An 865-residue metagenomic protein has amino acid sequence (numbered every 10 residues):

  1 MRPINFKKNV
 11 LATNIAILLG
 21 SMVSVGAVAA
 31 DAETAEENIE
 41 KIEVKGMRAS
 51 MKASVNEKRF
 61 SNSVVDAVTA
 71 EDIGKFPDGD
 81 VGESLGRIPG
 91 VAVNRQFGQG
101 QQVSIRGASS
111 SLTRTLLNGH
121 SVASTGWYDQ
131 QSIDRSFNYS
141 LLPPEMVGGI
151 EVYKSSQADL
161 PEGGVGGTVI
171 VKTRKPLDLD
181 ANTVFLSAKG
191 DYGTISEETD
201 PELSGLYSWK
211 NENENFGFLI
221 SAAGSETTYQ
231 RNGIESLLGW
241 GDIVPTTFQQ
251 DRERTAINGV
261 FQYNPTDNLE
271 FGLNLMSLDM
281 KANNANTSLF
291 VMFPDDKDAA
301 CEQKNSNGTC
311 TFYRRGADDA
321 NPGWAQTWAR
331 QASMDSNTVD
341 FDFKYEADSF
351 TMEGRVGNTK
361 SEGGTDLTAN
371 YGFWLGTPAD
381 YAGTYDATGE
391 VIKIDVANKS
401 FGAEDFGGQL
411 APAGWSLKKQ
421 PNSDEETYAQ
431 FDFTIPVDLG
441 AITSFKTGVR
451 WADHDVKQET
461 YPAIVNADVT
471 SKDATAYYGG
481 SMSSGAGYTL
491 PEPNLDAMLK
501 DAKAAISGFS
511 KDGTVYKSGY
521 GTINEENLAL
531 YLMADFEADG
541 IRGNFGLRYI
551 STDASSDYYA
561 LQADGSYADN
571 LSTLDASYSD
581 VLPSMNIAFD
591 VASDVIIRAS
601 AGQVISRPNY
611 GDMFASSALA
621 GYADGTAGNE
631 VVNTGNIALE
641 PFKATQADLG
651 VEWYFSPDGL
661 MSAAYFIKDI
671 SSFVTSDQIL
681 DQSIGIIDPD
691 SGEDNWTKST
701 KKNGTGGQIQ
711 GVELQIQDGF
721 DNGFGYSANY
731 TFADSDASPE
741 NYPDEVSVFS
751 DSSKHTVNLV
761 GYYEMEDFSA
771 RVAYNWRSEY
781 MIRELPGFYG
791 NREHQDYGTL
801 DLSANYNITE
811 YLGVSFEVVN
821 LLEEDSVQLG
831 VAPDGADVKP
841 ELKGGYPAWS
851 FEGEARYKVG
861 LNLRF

Functional and structural regions predicted by a protein language model:
E43-F76, Q102, T125-W127: N-terminal periplasmic "start-of-domain" segments of outer-membrane beta-barrel proteins
G82-S124, K154: Extracytoplasmic beta-strand/coil segments of soluble accessory domains associated with Gram-negative outer-membrane
S104, V122-K154, G205: Short acidic/polar hinge/loop motifs at secondary-structure boundaries that mediate gating or recognition
Y139-S187: A beta-strand signature from Gram-negative outer-membrane beta-barrel systems, especially the internal plug domain
S196-D296, E302-Q303, W324, W328-D348 (+1 more regions): Transmembrane beta-barrel wall of Gram-negative outer-membrane proteins
T327-S336, G519-E526, A576, I605-S662 (+5 more regions): Outer-membrane beta-barrel signature, preferentially recognizing the C-terminal barrel domain of Gram-negative
I667-D669, D681, I686-L785, G860: Gram-negative outer-membrane beta-barrel transporters
S778-R783, N805-F865: C-terminal beta-signal and adjacent terminal beta-strands/loops of Gram-negative outer-membrane beta-barrel proteins
